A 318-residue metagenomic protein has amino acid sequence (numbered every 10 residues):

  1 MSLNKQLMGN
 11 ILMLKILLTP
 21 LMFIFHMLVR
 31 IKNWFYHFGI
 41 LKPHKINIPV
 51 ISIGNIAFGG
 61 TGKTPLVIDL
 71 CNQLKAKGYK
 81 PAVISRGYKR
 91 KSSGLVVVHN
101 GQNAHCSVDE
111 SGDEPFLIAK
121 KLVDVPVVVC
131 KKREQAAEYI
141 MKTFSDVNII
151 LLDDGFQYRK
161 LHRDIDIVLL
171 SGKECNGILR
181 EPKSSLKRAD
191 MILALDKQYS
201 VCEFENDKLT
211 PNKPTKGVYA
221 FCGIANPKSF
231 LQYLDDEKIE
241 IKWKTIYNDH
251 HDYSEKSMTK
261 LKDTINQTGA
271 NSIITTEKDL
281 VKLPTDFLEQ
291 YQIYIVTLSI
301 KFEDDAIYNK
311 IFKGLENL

Functional and structural regions predicted by a protein language model:
M1-P49: A transmembrane-helix-recognition feature enriched in membrane-embedded lipid enzymes and envelope glyco-/phospholipid
I24, T64, I118, D153 (+3 more regions): Residue-level signal for inorganic ion chemistry
I53-L70: Glycine-rich phosphate-binding P-loop
D69-P126, Y139: N-terminal phosphate/diphosphate-binding loop that engages ATP/GTP or pyrophosphate donors across diverse enzyme folds
K121-H162: Phosphate-binding/switch loop-helix module in NTP-utilizing enzymes
R159-G172: Inter-motif core of Ras-like GTPase G domains
K213-E255: Redox- and metal-dependent alpha/beta enzyme cores, enriched for Fe-S-associated oxidoreductases and cofactor-handling
N248-H251, Q290-L318: Short, flexible loop segments at boundaries between secondary-structure elements
